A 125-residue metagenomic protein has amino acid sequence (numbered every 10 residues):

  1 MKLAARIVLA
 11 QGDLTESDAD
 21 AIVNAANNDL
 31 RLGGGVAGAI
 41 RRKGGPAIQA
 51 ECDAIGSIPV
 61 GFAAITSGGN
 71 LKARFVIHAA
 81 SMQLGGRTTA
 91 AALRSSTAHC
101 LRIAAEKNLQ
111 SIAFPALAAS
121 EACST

Functional and structural regions predicted by a protein language model:
M1-L3, V8, A50-R74: N-terminal short beta-loop-beta anion/metal-coordinating cradle
A10-L14, F62-G68, H99-A105: Short amphipathic alpha-helices and their capping/turn segments at secondary-structure boundaries
Q11-I55, V60: Short, conserved "active-site rim" segments that organize catalytic pockets and cofactor/ligand binding
D20, R74, Q110: Conserved acidic residues
V23, I77, F114: Conserved, mostly hydrophobic/aromatic
A26, A80, L117: Anionic group-transfer/hydrolysis microenvironments
L71-L84: Short, basic/glycine-rich phosphate-binding loops at helix/coil junctions that contact nucleotide phosphates
Q83-T125: Phosphate/ribose-phosphate-bearing ligand recognition and processing surfaces, centered on ADP-ribose/NAD(+/P+) systems
